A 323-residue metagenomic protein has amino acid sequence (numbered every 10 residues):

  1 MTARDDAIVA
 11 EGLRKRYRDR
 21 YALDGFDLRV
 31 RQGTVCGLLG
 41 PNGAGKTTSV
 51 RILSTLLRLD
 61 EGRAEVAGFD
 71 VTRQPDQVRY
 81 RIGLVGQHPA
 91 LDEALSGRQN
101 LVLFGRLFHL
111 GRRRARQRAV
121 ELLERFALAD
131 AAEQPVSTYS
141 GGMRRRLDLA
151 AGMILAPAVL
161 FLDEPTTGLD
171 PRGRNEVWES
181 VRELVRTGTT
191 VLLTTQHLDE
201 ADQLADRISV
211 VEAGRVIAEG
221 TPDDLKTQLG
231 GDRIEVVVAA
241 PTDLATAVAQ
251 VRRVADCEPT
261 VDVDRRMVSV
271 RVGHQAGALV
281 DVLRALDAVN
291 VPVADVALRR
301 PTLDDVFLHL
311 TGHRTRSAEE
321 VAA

Functional and structural regions predicted by a protein language model:
M1-R14, H313-A323: ABC-family P-loop ATPase nucleotide-binding domain
D5-A10, K15-A213, I217-A218: ABC transporter nucleotide-binding domains
R63, S96, P135, E235 (+2 more regions): Residues at or immediately flanking beta-strands
F69-T72, V216, P241, G273-G277 (+1 more regions): Short, surface-exposed acidic/glycine-rich loop or hinge patches that mediate macromolecular interfaces
A131, G141, A239, G273-H274 (+1 more regions): Structured loop/turn residues at secondary-structure junctions
W178-G273: ABC transporter nucleotide-binding domain
D256-A323: Non-catalytic connector elements of ABC transporters
